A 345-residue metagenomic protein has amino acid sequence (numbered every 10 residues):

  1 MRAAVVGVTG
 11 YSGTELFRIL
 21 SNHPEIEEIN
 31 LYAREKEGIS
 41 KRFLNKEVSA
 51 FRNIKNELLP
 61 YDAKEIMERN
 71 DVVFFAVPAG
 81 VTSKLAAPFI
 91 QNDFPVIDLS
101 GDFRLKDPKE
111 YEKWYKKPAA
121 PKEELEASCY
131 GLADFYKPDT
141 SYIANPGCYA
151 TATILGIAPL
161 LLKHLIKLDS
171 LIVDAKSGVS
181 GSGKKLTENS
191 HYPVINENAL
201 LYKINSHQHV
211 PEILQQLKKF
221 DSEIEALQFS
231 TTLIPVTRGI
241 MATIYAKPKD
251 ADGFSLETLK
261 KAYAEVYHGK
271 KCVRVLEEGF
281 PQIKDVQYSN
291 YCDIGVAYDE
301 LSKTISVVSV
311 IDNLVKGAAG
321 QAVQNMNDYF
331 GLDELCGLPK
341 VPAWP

Functional and structural regions predicted by a protein language model:
M1-E197, Y202, A297-E300, W344-P345: N-terminal Rossmann-like NAD(P) cofactor-binding subdomain of oxidoreductases, focused on the glycine-rich
Y11, G80, A127, C148-L155 (+6 more regions): Conserved active-site and cofactor/substrate-binding residues in soluble primary-metabolism enzymes
F17, I154-A158, V210-L214, A264 (+2 more regions): Predominant activation on well-ordered alpha-helical scaffold segments within soluble catalytic domains
S21-E25, L162-I166, H207, Q215-S222 (+4 more regions): Generic secondary-structure signature for well-ordered alpha-helical cores
D139-T140, E197-A199, G239-T243, S306: Short, solvent-exposed beta-strand edge segments and adjacent coil->beta transition regions
L201-N205, L233-P235, Q282-V286: Short Gly/Pro-enriched turn/cap motifs at secondary-structure boundaries
S206-F229, L233-T237, M241-T243: Oxyanion-binding "anion nests"
A242-P345: C-terminal active-site/capping subdomain that shapes the small-molecule cofactor and substrate pocket of enzyme
